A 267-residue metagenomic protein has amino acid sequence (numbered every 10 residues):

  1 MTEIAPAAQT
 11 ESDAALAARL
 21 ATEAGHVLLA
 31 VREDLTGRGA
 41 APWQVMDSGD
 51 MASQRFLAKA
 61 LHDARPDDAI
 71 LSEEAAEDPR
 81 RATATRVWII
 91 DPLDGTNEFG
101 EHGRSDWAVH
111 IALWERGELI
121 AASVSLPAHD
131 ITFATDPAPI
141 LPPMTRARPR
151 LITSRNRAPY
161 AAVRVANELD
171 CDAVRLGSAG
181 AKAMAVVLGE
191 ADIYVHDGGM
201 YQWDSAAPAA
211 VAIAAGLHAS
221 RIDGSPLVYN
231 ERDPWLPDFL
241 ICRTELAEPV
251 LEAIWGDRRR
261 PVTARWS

Functional and structural regions predicted by a protein language model:
M1-L93, R164, R259-S267: N-terminal subdomain of lithium-sensitive/metallo-dependent phosphomonoesterases centered on the IMPase/IPPase/PAP
A24, L28, D50, L61 (+7 more regions): Residue-level signal for inorganic ion chemistry
P66, A84-T85, G117-L119, R146-R148 (+1 more regions): Short coil/turn connectors at secondary-structure junctions
L71-E73, A112, N230: Solvent-exposed beta-strand sheet faces enriched in polar/charged residues
A76, G103, S125, P137-A138 (+2 more regions): Residue-level structural signal for beta-strand termini and adjacent loop
A82-P137: DPxDG-like acidic metal-binding loop motif
T145-S267: An extended, acidic
